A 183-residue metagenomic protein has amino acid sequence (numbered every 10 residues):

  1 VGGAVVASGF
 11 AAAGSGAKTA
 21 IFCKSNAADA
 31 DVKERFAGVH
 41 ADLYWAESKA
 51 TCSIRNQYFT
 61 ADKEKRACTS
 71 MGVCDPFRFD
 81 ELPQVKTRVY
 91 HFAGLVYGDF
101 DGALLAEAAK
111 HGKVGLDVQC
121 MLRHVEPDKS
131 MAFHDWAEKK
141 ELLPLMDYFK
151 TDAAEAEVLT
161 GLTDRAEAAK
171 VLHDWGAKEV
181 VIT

Functional and structural regions predicted by a protein language model:
V1-A13: Short catalytic helix/loop segments, enriched in acidic residues and glycine and frequently bearing histidine
V5, S48-K49, Q119-M121: Short, acidic/turn-prone active-site loops that include or flank metal/cofactor- and phosphate-binding residues
G14-A93, G98, A103-K113: Conserved N-terminal subdomain of the carbohydrate kinase-like
C23, V118, A153: A cross-domain feature marking catalytic cores of carbohydrate-active enzymes and several ubiquitous metabolic/repair
A67, R88-V96, C120-M131, E157: Flexible, glycine/proline-enriched loop segments at strand-loop-helix junctions that form or flank small-ligand binding
V114-D117, V181: Structural detector of well-ordered beta-strand residues that form the stable sheet scaffold of enzyme domains
H124-T183: Conserved phosphate/ATP/ADP-binding segment of small-molecule kinases
